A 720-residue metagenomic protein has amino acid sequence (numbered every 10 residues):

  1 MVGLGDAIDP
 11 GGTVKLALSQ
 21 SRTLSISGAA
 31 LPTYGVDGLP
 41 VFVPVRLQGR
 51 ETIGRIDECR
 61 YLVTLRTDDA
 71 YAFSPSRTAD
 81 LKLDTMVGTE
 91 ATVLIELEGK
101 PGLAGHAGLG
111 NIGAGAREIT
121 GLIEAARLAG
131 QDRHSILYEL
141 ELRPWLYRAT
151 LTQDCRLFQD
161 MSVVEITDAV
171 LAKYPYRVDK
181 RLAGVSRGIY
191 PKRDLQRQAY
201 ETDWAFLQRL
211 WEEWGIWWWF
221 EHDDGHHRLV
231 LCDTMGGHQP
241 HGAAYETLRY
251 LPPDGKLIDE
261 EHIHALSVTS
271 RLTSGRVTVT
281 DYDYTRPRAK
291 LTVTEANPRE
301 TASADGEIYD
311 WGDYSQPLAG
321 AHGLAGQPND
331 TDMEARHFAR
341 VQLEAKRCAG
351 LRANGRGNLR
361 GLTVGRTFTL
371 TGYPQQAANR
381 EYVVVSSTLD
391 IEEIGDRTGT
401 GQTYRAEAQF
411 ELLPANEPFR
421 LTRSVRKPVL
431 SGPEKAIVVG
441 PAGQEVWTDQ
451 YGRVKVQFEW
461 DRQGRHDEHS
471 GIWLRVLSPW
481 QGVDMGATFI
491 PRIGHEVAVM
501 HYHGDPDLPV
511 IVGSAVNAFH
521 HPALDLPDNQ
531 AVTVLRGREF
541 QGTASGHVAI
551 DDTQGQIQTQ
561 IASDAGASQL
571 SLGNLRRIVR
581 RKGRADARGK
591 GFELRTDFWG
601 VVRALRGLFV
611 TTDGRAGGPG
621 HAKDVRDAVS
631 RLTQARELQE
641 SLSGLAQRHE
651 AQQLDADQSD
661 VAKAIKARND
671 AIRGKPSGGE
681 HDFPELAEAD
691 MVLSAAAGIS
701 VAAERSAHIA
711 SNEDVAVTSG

Functional and structural regions predicted by a protein language model:
M1-G720: Amphipathic alpha-helical and helix-coil boundary elements used as assembly and membrane-proximal scaffolds
